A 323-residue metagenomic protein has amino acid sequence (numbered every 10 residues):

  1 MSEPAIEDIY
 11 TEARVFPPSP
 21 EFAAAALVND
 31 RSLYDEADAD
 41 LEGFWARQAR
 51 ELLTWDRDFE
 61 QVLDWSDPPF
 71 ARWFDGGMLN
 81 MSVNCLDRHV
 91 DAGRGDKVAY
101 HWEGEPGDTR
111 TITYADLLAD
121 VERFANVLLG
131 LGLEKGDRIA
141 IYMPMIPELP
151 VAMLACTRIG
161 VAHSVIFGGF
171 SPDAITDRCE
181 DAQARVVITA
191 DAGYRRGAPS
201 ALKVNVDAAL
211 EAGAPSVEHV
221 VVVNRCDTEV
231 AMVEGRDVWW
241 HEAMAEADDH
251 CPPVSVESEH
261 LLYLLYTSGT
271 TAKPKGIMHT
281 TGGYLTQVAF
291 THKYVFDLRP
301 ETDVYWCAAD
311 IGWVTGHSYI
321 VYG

Functional and structural regions predicted by a protein language model:
M1-I112, D116-A119, R123-N126, L210-S216 (+2 more regions): N-lobe entry segment of adenylate-forming
S82-V83, D96, Y100-L154, S171-T176 (+2 more regions): Conserved AMP-binding/adenylate-forming core of the ANL superfamily
D96-V98, V220-V222, V233-Y266, K273 (+2 more regions): Conserved pre-ATP/AMP-binding loop-to-beta segment of ANL
V121-E122, I277-L298: Conserved structural elements of the adenylate-forming
I139, C156, L261, T267-T270 (+2 more regions): Conserved S/T- and glycine-rich ATP-binding loop of Class I adenylate-forming
M143-I146, F167, A309-V314: Conserved AMP-binding
L154, R158-E242: Structural core segment of the AMP-binding/adenylate-forming
A155-I159, G316-G323: Conserved short alpha-helical elements in the N-terminal third of ANL/AMP-binding
